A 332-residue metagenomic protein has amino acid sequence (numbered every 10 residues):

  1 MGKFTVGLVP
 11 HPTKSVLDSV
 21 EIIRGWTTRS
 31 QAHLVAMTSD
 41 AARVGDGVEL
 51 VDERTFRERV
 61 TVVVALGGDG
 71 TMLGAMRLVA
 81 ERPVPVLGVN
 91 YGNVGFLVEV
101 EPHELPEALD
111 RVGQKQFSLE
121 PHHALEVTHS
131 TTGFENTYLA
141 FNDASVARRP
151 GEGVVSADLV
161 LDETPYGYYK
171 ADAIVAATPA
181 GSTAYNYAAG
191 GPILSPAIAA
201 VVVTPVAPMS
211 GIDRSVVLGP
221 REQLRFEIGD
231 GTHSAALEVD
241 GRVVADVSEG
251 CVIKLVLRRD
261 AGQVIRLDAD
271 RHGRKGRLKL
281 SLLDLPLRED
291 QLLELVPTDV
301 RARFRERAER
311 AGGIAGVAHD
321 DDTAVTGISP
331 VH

Functional and structural regions predicted by a protein language model:
M1-V62, L66, G74, H103-S118 (+2 more regions): ATP/NTP phosphate-donor binding region
P12, D69-T71, V94, A180-S182: Short glycine-rich anion-binding loops that position phosphate/pyrophosphate groups of nucleotides and phosphorylated
G74-E81, N186-G190: Short Gly/Thr/Asp-enriched flexible loops that form oxyanion-binding sites at enzyme active sites
V79-V89, F96: Gly/Ser-rich helix-loop-strand patches that form or flank binding pockets for ribonucleotide-derived cofactors
N93-A173: Catalytic core of DAGKc-family lipid kinases
V146, D162-P165, R214-H332: ATP/nucleoside-binding phosphotransfer catalytic cores, i.e., glycine-rich phosphate-binding loops
L159, G181, L237: Short aromatic-centered micro-motifs
T164-I212: Gly/Ser/Thr-rich active-site loops/lids in small-molecule metabolic enzymes that frequently grip phosphoryl groups
